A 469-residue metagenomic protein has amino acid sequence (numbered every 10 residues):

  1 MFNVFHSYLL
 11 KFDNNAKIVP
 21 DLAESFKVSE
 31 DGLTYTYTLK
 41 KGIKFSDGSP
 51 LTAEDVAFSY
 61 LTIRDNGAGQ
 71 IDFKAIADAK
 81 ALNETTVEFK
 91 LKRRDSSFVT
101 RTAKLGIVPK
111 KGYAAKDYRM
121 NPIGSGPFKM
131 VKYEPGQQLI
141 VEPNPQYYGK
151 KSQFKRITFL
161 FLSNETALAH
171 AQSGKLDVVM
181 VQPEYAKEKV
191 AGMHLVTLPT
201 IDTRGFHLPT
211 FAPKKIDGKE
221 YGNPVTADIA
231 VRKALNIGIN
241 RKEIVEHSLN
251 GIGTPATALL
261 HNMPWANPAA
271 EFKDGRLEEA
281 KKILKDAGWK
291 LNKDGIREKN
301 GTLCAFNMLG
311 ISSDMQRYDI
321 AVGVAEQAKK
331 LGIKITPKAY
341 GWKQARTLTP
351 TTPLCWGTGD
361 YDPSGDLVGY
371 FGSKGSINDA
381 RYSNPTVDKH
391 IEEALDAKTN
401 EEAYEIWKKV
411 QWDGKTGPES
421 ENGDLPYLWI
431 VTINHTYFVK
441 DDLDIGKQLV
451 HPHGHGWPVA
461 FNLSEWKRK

Functional and structural regions predicted by a protein language model:
M1-E30, L61, I123: N-terminal lobe/hinge region of extracytoplasmic solute-binding protein
D13, R101-S152, R156, T166 (+4 more regions): Gly/Pro-rich hinge or "lid" segments in bacterial periplasmic/extracellular proteins
E24-G67, L82, E88, H170 (+1 more regions): Aromatic- and charge-enriched surface segment that lines or borders ligand/interaction sites
K27, D31-T38, I71-G112: Surface-exposed binding/hinge segments that line and control ligand-binding clefts or catalytic entry sites
T52-S59, E84-T86, G126-P127, K155-R156 (+4 more regions): Alpha-helical secondary-structure segments
E134, P143, R204, N236-P268 (+4 more regions): Detector for C-terminal structural segments
N144-K189, A325, K334-T336: Ligand-site clamp/hinge motif
W289-G359, H435: Ligand/substrate-recognition segments at binding pockets and active sites
